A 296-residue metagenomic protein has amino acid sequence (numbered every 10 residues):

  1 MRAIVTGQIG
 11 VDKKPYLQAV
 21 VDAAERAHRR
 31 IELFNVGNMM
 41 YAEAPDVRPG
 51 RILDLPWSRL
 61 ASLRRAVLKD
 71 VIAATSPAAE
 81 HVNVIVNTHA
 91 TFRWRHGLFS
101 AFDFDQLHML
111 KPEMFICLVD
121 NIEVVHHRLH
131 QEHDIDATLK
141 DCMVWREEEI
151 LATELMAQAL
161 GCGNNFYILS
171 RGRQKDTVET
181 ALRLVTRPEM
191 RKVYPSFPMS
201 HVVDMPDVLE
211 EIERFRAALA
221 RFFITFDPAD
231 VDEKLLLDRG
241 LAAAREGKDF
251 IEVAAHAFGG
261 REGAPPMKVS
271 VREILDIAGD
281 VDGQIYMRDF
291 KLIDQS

Functional and structural regions predicted by a protein language model:
M1-A3, M190-R191: Pre-Walker A (Motif I) flank of P-loop NTPase domains
V5-V20, H201-D207: Glycine-rich phosphate-binding P-loop
D22-E32: Post-Walker A helix-loop "phosphate-sensing" segment adjacent to the P-loop in P-loop NTPases
E32-F99, V269-A278: ATP-dependent small-molecule kinase phosphotransfer cores that center on conserved nucleotide phosphate-binding segments
L60-I72, L98-F102, L139-T153, V178-E179 (+3 more regions): Well-ordered, non-membrane alpha-helical segments in soluble/globular domains
T88-Q131: ATP-dependent NMP and nucleoside kinases share a basic, alpha-helical "lid"
F92, M205, L209-S296: Acidic/glycine-enriched connector segments
E147-V208, R214-A217: NTP-dependent small-molecule kinase module
